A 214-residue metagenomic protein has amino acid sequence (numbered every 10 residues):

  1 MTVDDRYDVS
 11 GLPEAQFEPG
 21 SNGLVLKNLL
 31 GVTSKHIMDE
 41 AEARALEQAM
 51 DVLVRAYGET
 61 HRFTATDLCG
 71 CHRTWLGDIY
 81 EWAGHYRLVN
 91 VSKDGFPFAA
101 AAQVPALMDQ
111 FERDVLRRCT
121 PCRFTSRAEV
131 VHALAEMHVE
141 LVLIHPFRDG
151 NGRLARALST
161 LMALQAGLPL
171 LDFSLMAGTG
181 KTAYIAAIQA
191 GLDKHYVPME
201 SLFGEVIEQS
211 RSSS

Functional and structural regions predicted by a protein language model:
M1-S214: FIC/Doc superfamily catalytic core
